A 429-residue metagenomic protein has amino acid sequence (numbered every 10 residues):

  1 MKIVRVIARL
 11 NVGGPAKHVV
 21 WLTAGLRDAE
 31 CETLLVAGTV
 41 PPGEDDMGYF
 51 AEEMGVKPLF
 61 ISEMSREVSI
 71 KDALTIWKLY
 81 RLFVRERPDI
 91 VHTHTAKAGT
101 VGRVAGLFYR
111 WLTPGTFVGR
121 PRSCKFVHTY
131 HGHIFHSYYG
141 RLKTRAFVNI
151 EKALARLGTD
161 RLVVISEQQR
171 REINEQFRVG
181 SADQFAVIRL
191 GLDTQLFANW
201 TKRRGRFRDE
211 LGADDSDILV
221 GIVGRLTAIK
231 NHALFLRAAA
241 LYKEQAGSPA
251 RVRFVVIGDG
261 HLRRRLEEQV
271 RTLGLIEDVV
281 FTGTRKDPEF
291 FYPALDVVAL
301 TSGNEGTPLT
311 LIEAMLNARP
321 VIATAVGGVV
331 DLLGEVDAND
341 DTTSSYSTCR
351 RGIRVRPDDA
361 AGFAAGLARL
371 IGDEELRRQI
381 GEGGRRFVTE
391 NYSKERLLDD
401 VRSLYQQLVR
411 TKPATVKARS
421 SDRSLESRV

Functional and structural regions predicted by a protein language model:
R5-G13, K17-K71, Q169-I173, Q184 (+1 more regions): N-terminal strand-loop element at the rim of the active site of nucleotide-sugar-dependent glycosyltransferases
A16-A24, I218, I222-E244, H261-E268 (+2 more regions): A conserved mid-protein helix/loop that constitutes part of the nucleotide-sugar donor-binding site
E44, G48-F50, K78, A198-A213: A short helix/loop element that forms part of the nucleotide-sugar donor recognition site in Leloir-type
W77, R145-L162: Membrane-proximal helix-turn-helix segments that form the acceptor-binding/catalytic region of lipid-linked
L157-Q184, L192-F197: A short, active-site helix/loop in glycosyltransferases that binds the activated sugar's phosphate group
D209, G362, R369, L376-E390 (+1 more regions): A short, well-ordered alpha-helix in the C-terminal region of glycosyltransferases
T284, G303: Aromatic "clamp/platform" in nucleotide-sugar-dependent glycosyltransferases that forms part of the donor/acceptor
P320-A323, L333-G334, N339-S344: Short hydrophobic beta-strand element within catalytic cores of glycosyltransferases and related nucleotide-activated
